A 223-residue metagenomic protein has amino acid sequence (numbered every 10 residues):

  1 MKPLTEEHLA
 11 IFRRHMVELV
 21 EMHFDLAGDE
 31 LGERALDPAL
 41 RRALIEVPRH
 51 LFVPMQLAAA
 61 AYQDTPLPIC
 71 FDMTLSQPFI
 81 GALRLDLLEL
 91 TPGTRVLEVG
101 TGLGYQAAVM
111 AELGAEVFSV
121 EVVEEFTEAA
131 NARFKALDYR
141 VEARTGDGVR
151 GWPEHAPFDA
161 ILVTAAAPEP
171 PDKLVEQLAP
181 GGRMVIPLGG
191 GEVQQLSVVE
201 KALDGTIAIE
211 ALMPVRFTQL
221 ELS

Functional and structural regions predicted by a protein language model:
M1-E18, F158, E176, V185-S223: SAM/dcSAM-binding transferase cores
M1-Q56: N-terminal auxiliary segments of SAM/dcSAM-dependent transferases
E18, M22-G28, Q56, A61-P66 (+1 more regions): Conserved alpha-helix/loop element of class I SAM-dependent methyltransferases that forms part of the SAM/SAH-binding
F52-V53, Y62, L67-I69, W152 (+1 more regions): Short clusters of hydrophobic/aromatic residues that line enzyme substrate/ligand-binding pockets
L87-I207: Conserved nucleotide-cofactor-binding alpha/beta core module
